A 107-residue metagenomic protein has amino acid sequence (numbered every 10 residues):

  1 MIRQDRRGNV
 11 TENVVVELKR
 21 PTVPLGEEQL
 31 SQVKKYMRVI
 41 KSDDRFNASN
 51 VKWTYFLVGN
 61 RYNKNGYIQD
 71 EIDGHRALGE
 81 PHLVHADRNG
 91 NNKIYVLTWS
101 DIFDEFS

Functional and structural regions predicted by a protein language model:
M1, E12-R20, Y36: Conserved catalytic cores of phosphodiester-cleaving nucleases, focusing on short active-site segments
M1, M37-V39, R76-G79: Short amphipathic alpha-helical surface micro-motifs
M1-R7: Charge-rich, low-complexity intrinsically disordered linkers/tails that border or connect globular domains
Q4, Q29-Q32, Q69: Residue-identity detector for glutamine
R7-G8, R38: Hydrophobic helix-rich structural segments at or within alpha/beta enzyme and signaling domains
N9-V16, N50-W53: Glycine-rich, flexible loop segments associated with nucleotide phosphate handling
R20-R61: Catalytic cores of nucleic-acid endonucleases
R45, S49-S107: Domain-level recognition of nuclease-like catalytic cores that cleave nucleotide substrates
